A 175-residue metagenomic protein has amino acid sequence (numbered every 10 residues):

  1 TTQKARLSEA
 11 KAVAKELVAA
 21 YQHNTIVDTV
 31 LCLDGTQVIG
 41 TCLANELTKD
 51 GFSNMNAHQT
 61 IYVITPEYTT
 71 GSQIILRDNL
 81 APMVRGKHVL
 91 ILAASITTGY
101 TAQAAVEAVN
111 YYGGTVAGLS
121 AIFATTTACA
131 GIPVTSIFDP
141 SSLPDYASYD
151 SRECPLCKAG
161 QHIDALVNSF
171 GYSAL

Functional and structural regions predicted by a protein language model:
T1-I26, S169-Y172: Active-site-facing substrate-recognition patch
A5, G35-T36, T97, T126: Glycine-/small-residue-rich active-site loops that bind phosphorylated ligands and cofactors
Y21, L47-G51, V109, G113: Active-site catalytic pocket residues across diverse enzymes, especially alpha/beta-hydrolases
Y21-H23, R77-M83, S151: Short amphipathic alpha-helix with an adjacent loop that forms part of the alpha/beta core around
N24-G35: Short glycine-rich phosphate-binding loop at a beta-alpha junction
Q37-L90, Y100: Short, glycine/charge-rich flexible loops or terminal/linker lids adjacent to PRPP-binding catalytic cores
I75-A121: A contiguous pocket-lining binding segment that forms or flanks enzyme active sites
A104-L175: PRPP-dependent phosphoribosyltransferase catalytic core
